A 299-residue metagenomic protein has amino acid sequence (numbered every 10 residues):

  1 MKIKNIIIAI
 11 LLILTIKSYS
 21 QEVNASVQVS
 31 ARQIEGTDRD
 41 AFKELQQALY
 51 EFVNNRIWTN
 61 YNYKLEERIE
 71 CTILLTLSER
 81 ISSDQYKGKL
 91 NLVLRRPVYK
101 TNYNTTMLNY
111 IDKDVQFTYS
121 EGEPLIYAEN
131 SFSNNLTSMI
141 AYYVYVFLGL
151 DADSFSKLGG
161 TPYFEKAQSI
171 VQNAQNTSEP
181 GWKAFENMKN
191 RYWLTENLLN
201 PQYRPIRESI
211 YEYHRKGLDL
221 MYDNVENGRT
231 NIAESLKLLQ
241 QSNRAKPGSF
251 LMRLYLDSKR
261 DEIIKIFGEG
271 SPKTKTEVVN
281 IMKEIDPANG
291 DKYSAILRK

Functional and structural regions predicted by a protein language model:
M1-V23: Bacterial Sec-dependent N-terminal signal peptides
Q21-K87, V98-K100: Start-of-domain marker
Q28, Y211-K299: A cross-kingdom marker for long, charged
R32-R39, I126-N134, R244-A245: Second-shell loop/turn segments in exported
Y50-W58, G149-D153, I264, G268: Sec-exported extracytoplasmic/periplasmic mature domains
D84-E196: Acidic/His-rich structured neighborhood in mature extracellular/periplasmic domains
G159-M252: Flexible, glycine-rich surface segments
